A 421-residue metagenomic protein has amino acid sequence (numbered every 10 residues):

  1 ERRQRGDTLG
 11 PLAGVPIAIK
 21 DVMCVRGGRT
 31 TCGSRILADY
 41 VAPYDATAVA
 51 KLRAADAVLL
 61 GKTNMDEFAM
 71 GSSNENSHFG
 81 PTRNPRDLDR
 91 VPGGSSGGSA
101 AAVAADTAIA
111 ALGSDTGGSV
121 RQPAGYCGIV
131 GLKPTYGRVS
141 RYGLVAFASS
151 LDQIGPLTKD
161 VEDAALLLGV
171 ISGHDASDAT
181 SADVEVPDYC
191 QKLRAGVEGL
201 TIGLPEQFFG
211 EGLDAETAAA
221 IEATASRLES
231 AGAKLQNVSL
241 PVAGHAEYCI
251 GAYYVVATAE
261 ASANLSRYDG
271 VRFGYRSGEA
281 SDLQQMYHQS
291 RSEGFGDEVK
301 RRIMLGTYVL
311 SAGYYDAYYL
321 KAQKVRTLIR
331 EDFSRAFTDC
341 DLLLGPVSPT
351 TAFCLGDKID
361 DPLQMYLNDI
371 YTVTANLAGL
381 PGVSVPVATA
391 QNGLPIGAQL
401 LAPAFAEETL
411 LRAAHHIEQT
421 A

Functional and structural regions predicted by a protein language model:
E1-T116, A223-S226, S230-A231: Gly/Ser-rich catalytic/binding loops embedded in alpha/beta enzyme cores
G6, T47-A48, S72, G98 (+7 more regions): Residues within well-ordered alpha-helices
C32-A38, Y318-Y319, K358-P362, L400: Short glycine-enriched, charge-decorated loop/helix-capping segments at active-site entrances that position
A50, A54, V58, A105-A110 (+5 more regions): Structural helix-boundary/capping segments
A57, A233-Y253, A390: Short connector loops at secondary-structure junctions
T63-N64, S239, P386: Residue-level recognition of beta-strand->loop/alpha-helix junctions
N64, F208, R267-L377: Serine-dependent amide/ester hydrolase catalytic core
G80, Y248-N264: Charged, often glycine-rich, active-site loop that binds/positions anionic groups
